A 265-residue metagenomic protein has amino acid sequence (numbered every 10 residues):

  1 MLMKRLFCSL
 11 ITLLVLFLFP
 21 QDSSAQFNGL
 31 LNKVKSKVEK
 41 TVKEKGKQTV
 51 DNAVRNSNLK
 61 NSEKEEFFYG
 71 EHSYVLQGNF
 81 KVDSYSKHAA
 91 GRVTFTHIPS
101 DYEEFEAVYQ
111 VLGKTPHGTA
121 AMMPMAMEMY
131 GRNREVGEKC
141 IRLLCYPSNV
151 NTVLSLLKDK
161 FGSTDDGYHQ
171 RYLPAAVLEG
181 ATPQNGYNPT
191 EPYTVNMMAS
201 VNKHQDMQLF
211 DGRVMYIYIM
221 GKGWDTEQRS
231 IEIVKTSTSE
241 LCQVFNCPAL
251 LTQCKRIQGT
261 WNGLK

Functional and structural regions predicted by a protein language model:
M1-L10: Bacterial N-terminal signal peptides that target proteins for export
S9-L18: Bacterial N-terminal signal peptides
F19-A25: Sec/Tat signal peptide C-region and signal peptidase I cleavage site
A25-N79, L264: Glycine- and small hydrophobic-rich membrane-insertion segments that are intrinsically disordered in solution
E44, Q48, N52, N56 (+5 more regions): Surface-exposed polar/charged interaction patches
E71, V75-E179: Core segments of small alpha/beta cavity-forming domains
L154-K222: Surface-exposed, charged secondary-structure patches
Y216-Y218, G223-L264: Short beta-strand edge/turn micro-motifs at domain boundaries
